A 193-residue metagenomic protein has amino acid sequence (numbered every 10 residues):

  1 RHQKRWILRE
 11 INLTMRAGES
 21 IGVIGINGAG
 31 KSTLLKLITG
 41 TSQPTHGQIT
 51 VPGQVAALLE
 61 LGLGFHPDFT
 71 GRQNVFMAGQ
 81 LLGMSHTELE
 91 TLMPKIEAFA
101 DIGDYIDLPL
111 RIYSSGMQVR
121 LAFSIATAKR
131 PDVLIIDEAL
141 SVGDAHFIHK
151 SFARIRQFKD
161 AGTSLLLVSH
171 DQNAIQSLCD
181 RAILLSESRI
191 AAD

Functional and structural regions predicted by a protein language model:
R1-R9: Pre-NBD coupling/linker segments of ABC/ABC-like ATPases
I24-I26: The feature captures the beta-strand-to-loop junction immediately N-terminal to the Walker
F76, E88-Y105, S124: Conserved ABC ATPase "signature" region
S169-H170: H-loop/switch region of ABC-family ATPase nucleotide-binding domains
I175-S177: A short, surface-exposed alpha-helical micro-motif characterized by mixed small hydrophobic and charged/polar residues
E187-S188: Conserved ABC ATPase "signature" C-loop
